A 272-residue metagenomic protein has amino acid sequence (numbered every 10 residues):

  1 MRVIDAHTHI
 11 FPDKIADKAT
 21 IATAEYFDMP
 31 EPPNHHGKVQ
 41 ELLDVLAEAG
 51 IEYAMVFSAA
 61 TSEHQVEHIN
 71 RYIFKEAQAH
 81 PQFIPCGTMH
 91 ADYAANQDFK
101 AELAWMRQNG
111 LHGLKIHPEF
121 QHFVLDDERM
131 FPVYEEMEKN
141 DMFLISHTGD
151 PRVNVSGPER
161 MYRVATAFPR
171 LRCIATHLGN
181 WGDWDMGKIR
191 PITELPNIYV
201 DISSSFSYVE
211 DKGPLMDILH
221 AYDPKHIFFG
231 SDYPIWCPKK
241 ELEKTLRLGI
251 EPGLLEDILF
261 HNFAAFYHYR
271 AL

Functional and structural regions predicted by a protein language model:
M1-H9, D13-Y53, D223-H226, I235-L272: Mid-to-C-terminal alpha-helical segments outside catalytic/metal-binding sites
H7, L46, I73, M106 (+7 more regions): Conserved, mostly hydrophobic/aromatic
F11-K14, T61-H64, D92-A95, Q121 (+4 more regions): Active-site environment of divalent metal-dependent phosphoester hydrolases
G37-L42, E67-F74, Q97-A101, G157-M161 (+2 more regions): Alpha-helical scaffolding within the catalytic cores of extracellular/periplasmic polymer-degrading hydrolases
V45-E48, W105, R163, P191 (+3 more regions): Well-formed, non-transmembrane alpha-helical positions, independent of function
E52-Y53, T61-I145, D150-P151, E194 (+2 more regions): Active-site gating/metal-coordination segments in enzymes
H112-G113, F123-F228: Catalytic pocket-lining loop regions of alpha/beta-barrel enzymes, especially the amidohydrolase/enolase/GH5 lineages
